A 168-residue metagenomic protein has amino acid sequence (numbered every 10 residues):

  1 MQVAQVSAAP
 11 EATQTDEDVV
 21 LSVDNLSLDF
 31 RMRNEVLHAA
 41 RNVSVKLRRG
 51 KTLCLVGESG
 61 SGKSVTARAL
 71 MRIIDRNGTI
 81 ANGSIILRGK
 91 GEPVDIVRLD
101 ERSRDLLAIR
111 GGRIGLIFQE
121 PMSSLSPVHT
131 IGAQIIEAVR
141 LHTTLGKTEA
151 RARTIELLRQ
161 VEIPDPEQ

Functional and structural regions predicted by a protein language model:
M1-Q168: ABC transporter nucleotide-binding domains
